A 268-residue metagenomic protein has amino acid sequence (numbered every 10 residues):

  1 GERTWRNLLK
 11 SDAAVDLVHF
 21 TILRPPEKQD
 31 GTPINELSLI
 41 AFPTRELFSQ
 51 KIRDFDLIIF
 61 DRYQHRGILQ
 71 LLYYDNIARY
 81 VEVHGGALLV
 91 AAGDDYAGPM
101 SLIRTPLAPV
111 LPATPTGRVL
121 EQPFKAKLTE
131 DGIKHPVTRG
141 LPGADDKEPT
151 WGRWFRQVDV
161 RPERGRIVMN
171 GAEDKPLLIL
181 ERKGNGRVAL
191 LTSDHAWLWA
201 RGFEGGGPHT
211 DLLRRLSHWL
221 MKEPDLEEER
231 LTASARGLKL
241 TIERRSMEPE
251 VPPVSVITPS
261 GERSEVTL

Functional and structural regions predicted by a protein language model:
G1-L268: N-linked glycosylation sequons
